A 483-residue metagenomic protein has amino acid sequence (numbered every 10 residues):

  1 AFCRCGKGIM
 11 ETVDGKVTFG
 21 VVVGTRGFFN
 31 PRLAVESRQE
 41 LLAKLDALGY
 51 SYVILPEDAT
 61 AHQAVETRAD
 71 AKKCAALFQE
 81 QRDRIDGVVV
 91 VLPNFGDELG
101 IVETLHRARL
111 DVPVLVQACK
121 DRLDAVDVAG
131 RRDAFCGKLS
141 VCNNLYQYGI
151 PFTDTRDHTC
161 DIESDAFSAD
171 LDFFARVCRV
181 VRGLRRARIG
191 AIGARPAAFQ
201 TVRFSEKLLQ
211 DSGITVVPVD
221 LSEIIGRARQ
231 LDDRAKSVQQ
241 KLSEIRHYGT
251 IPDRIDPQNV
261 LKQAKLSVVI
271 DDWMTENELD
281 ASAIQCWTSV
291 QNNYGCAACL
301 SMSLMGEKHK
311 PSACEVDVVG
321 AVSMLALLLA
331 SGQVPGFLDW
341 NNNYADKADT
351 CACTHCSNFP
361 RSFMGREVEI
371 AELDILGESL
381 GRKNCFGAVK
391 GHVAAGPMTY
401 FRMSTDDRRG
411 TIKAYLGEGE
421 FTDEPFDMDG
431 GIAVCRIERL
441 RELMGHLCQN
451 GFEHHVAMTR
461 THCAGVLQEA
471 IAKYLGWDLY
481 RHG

Functional and structural regions predicted by a protein language model:
D14-G20, Y52-V53, R122-Q240, R246-I255: Cap/lid and interdomain-hinge subdomains that line or gate substrate/regulatory clefts in soluble alpha/beta enzymes
Q39, L380-G483: Extended hydrophobic packing segments that form well-structured cores
Y52-L77, G226-A235: N-terminal beta-loop-helix "entrance" segment that forms/cooperates in small-molecule cofactor or anionic ligand
Q63-D83, D97, K262-V269: Glycine-rich, highly charged phosphate/nucleotide-binding loops
R84-N94, L115-Q117, L279-Q285: Periplasmic-binding protein-like
V102-R131, L139-N144, S303-V316: Short, acidic/small-residue loops that bind anionic groups at enzyme active sites
Q240-A330: Long, internal scaffold/assembly segments composed of regular secondary structure
G306-D423: C-terminal catalytic subdomain
